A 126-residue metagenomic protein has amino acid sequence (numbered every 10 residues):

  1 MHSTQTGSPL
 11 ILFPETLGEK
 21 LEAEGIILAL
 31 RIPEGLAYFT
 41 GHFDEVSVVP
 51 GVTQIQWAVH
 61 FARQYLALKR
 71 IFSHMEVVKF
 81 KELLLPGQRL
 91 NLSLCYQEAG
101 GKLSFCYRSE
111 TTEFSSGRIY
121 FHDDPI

Functional and structural regions predicted by a protein language model:
M1-H2: Intrinsic-disorder-linked linear interaction elements in eukaryotic regulatory proteins
Q5-V49: Catalytic strand-loop segment that frames the active site of acyl-thioester-processing enzymes
P14-E15, C95-I126: HotDog/MaoC-like acyl-thioester-processing domains
A23-I27, R89-N91, K102, F114: Intrinsic-disorder/low-complexity, polar/charged segments enriched in Ser/Thr/Lys/Arg/Asp/Glu/Gln
L30-I32, F80, F121: Hydrophobic residues in beta-strands and at strand termini
G51, L94: Residue-level signal for inorganic ion chemistry
V59-S93: Hydrophobic beta-strand-centered segment that forms part of the acyl-chain substrate-binding groove
